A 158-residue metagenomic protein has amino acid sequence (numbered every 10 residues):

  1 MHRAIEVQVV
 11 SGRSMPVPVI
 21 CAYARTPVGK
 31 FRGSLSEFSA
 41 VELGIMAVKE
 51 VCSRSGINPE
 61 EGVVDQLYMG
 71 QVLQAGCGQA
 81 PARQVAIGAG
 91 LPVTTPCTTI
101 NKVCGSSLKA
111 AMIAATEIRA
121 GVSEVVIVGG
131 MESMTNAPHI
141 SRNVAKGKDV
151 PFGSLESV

Functional and structural regions predicted by a protein language model:
H2-P18, K30-E61, C77-A80, A86-V158: Acyl-thioester C-C bond-transforming condensing/cleaving domain
Y23-V28: Short polar catalytic/cofactor-binding loops
L67-G70: Short glycine-rich or small-residue beta-strand-to-loop segments that form or flank ligand, phosphate, metal/Fe-S
